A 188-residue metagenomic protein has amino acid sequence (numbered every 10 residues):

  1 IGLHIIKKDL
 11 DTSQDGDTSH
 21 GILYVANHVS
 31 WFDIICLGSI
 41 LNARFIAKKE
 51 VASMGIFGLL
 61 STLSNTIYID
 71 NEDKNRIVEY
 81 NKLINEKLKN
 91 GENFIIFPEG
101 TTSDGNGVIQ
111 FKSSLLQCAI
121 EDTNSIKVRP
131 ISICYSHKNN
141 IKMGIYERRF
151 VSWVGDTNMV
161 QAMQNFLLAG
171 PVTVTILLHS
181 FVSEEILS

Functional and structural regions predicted by a protein language model:
I1, D15-K74: Catalytic core of membrane glycerolipid acyltransferases/transacylases, capturing the structured, soluble-facing
I1, I5-K7, E185-S188: Short, intrinsically disordered, charge-balanced linker/junction segments flanking boundaries in proteins
D9-D17, L83-L88: Short amphipathic alpha-helix with an adjacent loop that forms part of the alpha/beta core around
H20-A26, E92-P98, I126: Generic beta-sheet signal
I56-L59, G105-L187: A cross-family acyltransferase "interaction/gating" segment
I67-N93: A membrane-cytosol interface segment of integral membrane proteins
I84-N85, E92-F94, P98-F111: Soluble extracytoplasmic domains of inner/organellar membrane proteins
